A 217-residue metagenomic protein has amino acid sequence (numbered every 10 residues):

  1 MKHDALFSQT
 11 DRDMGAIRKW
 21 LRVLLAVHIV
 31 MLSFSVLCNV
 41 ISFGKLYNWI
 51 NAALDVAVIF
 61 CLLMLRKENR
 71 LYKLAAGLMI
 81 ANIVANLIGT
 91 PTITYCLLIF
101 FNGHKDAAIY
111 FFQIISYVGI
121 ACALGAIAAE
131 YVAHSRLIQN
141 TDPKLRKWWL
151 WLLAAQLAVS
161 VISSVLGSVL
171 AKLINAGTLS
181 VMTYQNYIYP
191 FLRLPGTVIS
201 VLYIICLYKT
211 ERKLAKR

Functional and structural regions predicted by a protein language model:
H3, F7-R18, L62-Y72, I127-W149 (+1 more regions): Cytosolic juxtamembrane helix at the C-terminal end of the final transmembrane segment
R18-F34: Alpha-helical transmembrane segments
V36-I50, L97-I115, L173-P190: Membrane-helix interface and helix-disruption motif detector
N48-I59, A85-G89, I115-Y131, P195-S200: Generic alpha-helical transmembrane segments
R66, S160-R217: C-terminal transmembrane-bundle signature of multipass membrane proteins, characterized by strong activation on
K73-G89, K147-V159: Transmembrane alpha-helical segments of multi-pass membrane proteins
A85-L97, V159-A171: C-terminal TM-helix exit segments that contain a strictly Trp-centered aromatic cap at the helix terminus
I88-R146: Membrane-proximal helix-loop-helix units in multi-pass membrane proteins
